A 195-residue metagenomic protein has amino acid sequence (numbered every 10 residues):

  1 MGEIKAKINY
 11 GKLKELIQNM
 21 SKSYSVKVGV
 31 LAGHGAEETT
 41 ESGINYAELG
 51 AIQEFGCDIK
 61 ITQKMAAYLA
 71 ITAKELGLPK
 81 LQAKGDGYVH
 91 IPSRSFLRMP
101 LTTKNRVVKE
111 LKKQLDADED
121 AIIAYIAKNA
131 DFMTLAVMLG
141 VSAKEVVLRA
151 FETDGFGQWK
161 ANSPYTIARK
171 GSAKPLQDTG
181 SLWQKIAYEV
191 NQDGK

Functional and structural regions predicted by a protein language model:
M1-K195: Short, Lys/Arg-rich flexible segments
